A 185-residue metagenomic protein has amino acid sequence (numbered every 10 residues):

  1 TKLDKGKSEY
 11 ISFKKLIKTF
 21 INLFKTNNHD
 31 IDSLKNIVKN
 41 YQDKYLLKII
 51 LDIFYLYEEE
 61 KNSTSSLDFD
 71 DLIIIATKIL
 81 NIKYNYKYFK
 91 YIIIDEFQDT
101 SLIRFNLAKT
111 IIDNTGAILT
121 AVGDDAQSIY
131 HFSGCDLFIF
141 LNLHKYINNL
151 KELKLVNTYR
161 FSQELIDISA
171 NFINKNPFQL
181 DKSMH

Functional and structural regions predicted by a protein language model:
T1-E60: Coupling/switch/interface segments within P-loop NTPase motor domains and analogous charged loops in nucleic-acid
T1-S8, V38-Q42, K61-S65, K87 (+3 more regions): Short, polar/flexible loop-turn hinges at active-site or ligand-entry regions and domain interfaces
S12, L16, K48, L67 (+2 more regions): Charged, alpha-helix-enriched surfaces in structured cytosolic catalytic cores of large nucleotide-utilizing machines
I21, D95, L165: Residue-level signature of catalytic and energy-coupling elements of molecular machines, predominantly ATP/GTP-dependent
N22, I74, K109, D167-N174: Generic alpha-helical structural context detector
K25-S33, G116, F172-M184: Proline-centered turn/helix-capping motifs that create local helix->coil transitions or kinks
Q42-N142, N157-F161: Conserved helicase NTPase motor core
Q127-H185: Conserved coupling/interface region of RecA-like P-loop/ASCE motor cores
